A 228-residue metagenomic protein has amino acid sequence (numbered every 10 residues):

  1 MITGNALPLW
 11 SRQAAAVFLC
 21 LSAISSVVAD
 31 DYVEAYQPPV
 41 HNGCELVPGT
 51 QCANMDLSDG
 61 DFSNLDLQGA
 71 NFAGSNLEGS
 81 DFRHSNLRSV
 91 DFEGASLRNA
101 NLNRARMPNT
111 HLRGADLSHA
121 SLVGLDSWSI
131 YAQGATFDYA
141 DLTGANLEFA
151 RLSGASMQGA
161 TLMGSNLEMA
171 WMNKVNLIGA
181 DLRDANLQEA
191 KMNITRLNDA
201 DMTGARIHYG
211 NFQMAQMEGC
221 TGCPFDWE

Functional and structural regions predicted by a protein language model:
I2-A15: Bacterial N-terminal signal peptides that target proteins for export
Q13-A23: Bacterial N-terminal signal peptides
S25-A29: Sec/Tat signal peptide C-region and signal peptidase I cleavage site
D30-E228: Tandem repeat scaffolds
